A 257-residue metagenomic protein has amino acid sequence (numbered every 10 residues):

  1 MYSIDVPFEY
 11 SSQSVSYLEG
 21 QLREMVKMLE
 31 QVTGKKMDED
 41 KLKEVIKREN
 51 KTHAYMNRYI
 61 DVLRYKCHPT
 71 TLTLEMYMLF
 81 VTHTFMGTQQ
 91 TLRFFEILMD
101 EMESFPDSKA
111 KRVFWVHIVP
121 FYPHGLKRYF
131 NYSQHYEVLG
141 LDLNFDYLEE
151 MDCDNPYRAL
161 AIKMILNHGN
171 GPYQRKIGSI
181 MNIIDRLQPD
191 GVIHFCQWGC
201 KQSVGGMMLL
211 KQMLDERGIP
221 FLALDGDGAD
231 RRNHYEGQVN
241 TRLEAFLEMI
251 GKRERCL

Functional and structural regions predicted by a protein language model:
M1-E39, L141-L257: Trp/Phe/Arg-rich N-terminal binding region typifying the photolyase-homology
E19, R23, K27-E150, G169: A charged, amphipathic alpha-helical module
